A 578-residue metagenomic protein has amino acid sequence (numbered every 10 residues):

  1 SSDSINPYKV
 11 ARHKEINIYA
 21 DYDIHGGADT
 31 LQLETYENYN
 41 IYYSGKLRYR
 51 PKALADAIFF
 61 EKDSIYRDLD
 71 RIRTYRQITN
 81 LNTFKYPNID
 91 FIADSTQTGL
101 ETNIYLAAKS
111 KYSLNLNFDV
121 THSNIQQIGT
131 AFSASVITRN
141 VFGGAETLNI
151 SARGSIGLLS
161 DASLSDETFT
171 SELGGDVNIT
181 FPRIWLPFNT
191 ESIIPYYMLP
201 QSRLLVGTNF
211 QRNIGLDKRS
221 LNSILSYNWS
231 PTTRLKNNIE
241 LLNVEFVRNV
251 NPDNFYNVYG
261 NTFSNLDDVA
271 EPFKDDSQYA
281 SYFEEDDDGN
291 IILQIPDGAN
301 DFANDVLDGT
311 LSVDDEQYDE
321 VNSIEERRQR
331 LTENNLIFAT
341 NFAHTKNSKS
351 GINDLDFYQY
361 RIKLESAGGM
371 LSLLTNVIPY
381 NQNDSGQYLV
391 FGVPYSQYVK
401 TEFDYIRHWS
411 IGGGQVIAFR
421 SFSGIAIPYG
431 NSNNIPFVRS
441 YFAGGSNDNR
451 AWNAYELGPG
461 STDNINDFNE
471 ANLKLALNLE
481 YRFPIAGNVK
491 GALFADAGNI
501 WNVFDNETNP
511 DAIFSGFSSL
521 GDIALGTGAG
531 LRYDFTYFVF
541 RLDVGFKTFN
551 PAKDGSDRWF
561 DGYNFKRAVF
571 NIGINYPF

Functional and structural regions predicted by a protein language model:
S1-T121, R153-G154, L158, S423-G424: Periplasmic polypeptide-binding modules associated with outer-membrane biogenesis and secretion
H25, L31, E37-N40, T121-I125 (+3 more regions): C-terminal outer-membrane beta-barrel translocator/porin domains of Gram-negative envelope proteins and their
E61, I92-D94, A107, D119-S123 (+15 more regions): Outer-membrane beta-barrel pore domains and translocons
F84-P87, K111-L114, N140-L148, P182-N189 (+6 more regions): Repeated loop/turn-to-beta-strand initiation elements of outer-membrane beta-barrel proteins
L100, T130-A134, S171-V177, S202 (+9 more regions): Hydrophobic, lipid-facing positions within transmembrane beta-strands of outer-membrane proteins
L114-L116, E146-I150, P200-V206, S223 (+9 more regions): Transmembrane beta-strands of outer-membrane beta-barrel proteins
N124-I128, S165-S171, G215-D217, L331-L336 (+5 more regions): Replace "Gram-negative outer membrane beta-barrel proteins" with "bacterial and organellar outer membrane beta-barrel
Y533-Y537, N564-F578: Outer-membrane beta-barrel "beta-signal"
